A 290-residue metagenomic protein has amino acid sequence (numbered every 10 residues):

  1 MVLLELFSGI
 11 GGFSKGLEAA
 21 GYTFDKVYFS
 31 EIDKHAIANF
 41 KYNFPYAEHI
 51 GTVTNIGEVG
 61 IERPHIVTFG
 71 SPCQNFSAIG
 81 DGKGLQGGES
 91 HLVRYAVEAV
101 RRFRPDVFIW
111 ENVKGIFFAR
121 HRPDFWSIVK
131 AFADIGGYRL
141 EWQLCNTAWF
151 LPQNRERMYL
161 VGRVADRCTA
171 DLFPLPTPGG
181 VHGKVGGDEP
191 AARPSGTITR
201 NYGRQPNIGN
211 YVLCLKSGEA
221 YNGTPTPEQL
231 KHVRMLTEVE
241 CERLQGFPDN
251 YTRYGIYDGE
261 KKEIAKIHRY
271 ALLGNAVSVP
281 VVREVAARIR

Functional and structural regions predicted by a protein language model:
M1-L3: Extreme N-terminal starter segment of soluble prokaryotic enzymes
L6-G11: Class I SAM-dependent methyltransferase "Motif I" SAM/SAH-binding loop
D25-Y28: Short beta-strand element of Class I
D33: Conserved SAM/SAH-binding beta-strand->alpha-helix loop
F40: Conserved SAM-binding loop
P45-T52: Conserved SAM-binding strand-loop segment of SAM-dependent methyltransferases
I56-I66, C73-T226, K231-R234: Class I S-adenosyl-L-methionine
